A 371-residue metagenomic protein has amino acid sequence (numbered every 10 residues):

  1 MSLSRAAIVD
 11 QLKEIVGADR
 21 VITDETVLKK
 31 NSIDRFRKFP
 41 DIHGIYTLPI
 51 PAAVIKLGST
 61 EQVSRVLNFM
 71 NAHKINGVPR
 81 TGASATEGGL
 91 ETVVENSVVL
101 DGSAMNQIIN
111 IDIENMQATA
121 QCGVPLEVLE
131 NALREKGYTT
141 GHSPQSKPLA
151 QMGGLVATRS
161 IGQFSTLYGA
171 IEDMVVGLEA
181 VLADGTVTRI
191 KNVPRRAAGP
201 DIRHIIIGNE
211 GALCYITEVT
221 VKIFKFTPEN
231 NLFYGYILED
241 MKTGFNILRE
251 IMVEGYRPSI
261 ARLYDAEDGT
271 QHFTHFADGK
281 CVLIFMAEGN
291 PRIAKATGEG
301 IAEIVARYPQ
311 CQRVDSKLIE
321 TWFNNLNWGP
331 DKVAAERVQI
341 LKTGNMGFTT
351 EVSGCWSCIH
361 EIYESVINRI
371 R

Functional and structural regions predicted by a protein language model:
M1-N68, T86-M116, A266-H275, T321-F348: N-terminal flexible segment immediately upstream of the FAD-binding catalytic core in FAD-dependent oxidoreductases
L12, R37, H43-G77, Q117 (+7 more regions): Soluble FAD-dependent oxygen oxidases
I22-K38, T243-R371: C-terminal substrate-recognition/cap domain of FAD-linked oxidoreductases
I75-N76, T139, R257, C311: Residue-level detector of anion-binding/catalytic polar loops
N106-R262: FAD-binding subdomain of flavoenzyme oxidoreductases
